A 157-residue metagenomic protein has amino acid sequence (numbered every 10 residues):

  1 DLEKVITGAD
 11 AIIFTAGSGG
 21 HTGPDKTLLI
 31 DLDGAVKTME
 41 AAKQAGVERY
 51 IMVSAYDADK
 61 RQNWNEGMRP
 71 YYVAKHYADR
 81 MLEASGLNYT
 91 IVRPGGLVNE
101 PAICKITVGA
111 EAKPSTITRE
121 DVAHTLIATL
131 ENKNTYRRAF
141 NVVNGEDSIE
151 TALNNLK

Functional and structural regions predicted by a protein language model:
D1-K37, A41-Q44, D59, L130-E131: NAD(P)H-binding glycine-rich loop region in Rossmannoid oxidoreductase-like domains and their noncatalytic homologs
L2, A9, Q44-R49, Y56-K157: Oxidoreductase cofactor-interface core, primarily capturing Rossmann-like NAD(P)-dependent enzymes
A16-S18, S54, G96: Short, small-residue-rich loop/turn micro-motifs
